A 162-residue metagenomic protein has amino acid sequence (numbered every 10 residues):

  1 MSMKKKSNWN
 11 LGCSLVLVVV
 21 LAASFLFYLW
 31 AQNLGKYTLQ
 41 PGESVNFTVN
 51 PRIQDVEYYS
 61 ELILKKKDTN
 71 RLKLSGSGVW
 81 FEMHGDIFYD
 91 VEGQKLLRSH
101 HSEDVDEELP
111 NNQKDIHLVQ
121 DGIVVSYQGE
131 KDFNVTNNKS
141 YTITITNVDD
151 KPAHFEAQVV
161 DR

Functional and structural regions predicted by a protein language model:
M1-K4: Juxtamembrane low-complexity tails/linkers enriched in Ser/Thr-Pro and polybasic
K6-R162: Acidic, Ser/Thr/Pro
